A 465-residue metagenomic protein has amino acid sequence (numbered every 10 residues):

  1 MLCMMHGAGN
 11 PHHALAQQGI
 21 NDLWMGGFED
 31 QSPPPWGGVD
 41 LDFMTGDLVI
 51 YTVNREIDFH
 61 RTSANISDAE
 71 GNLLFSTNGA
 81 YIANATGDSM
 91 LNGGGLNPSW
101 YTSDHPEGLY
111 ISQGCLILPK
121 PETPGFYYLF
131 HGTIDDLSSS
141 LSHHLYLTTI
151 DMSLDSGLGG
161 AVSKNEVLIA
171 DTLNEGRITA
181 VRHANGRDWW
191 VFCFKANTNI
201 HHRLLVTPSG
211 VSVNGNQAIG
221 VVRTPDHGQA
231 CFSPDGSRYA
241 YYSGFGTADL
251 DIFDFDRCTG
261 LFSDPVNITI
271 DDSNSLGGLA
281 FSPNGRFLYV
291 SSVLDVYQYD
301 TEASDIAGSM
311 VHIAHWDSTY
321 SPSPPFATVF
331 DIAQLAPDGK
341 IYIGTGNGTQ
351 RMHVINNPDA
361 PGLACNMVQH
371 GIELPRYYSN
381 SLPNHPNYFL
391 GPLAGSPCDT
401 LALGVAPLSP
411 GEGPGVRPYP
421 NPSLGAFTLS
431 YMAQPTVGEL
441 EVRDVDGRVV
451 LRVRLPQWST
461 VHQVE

Functional and structural regions predicted by a protein language model:
M1-M5, H202, Y419: Hydrophobic alpha-helical targeting segments used for export or membrane insertion
C3-G9, V405, E412-G413: Glycine-biased, low-complexity coil/linker segments
M5, P11-H13, S237: Short, intrinsically disordered, low-complexity terminal segments
A8, S275-G278, R417, T460: Intrinsically disordered, low-complexity polar segments enriched in Ser/Thr/Pro and acidic
G9-P11, F253, G413-R417: Intrinsically disordered, low-complexity Ser/Thr/Pro-rich tracts
H12-I20, P410-G411, Q434: Extreme N-terminus of proteins, especially the signal/transit-peptide cleavage junction and the first residues
L15-F255, T259-G404: Beta-propeller fold recognition
S409-Y419, S423-E465: C-terminal outer-membrane/trafficking sorting elements
